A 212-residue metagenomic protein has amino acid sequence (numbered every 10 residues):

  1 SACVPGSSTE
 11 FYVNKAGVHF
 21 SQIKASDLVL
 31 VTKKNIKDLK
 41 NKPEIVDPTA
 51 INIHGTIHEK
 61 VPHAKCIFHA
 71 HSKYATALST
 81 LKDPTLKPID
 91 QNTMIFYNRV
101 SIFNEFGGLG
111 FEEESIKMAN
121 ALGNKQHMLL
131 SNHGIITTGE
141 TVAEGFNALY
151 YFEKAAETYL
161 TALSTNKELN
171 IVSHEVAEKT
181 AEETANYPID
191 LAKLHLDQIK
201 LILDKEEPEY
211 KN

Functional and structural regions predicted by a protein language model:
S1-N212: Glycine-rich flexible loops
